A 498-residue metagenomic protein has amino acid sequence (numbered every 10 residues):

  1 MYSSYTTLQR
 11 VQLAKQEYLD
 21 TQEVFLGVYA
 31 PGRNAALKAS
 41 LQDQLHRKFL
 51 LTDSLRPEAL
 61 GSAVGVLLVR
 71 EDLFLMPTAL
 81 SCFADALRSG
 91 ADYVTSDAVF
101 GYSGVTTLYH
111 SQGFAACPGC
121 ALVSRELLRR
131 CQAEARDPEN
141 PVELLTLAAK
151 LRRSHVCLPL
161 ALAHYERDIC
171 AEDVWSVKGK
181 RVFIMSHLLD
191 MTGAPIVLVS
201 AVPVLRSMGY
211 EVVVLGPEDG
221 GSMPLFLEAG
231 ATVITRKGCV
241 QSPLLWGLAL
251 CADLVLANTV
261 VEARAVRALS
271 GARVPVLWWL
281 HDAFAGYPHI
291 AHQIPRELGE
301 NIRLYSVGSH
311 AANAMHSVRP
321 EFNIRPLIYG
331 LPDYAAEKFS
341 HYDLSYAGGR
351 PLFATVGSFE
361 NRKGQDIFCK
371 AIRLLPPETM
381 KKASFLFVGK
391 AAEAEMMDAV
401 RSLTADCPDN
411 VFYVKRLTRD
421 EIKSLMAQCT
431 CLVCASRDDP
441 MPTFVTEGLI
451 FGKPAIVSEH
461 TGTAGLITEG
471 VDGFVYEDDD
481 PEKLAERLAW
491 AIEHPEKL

Functional and structural regions predicted by a protein language model:
T78-V105: Conserved donor NDP-sugar-binding/catalytic core segment of glycosyltransferases
G179-S186, S345-K363, C369-I372, L386: Conserved donor-binding/catalytic core segment of Leloir-type glycosyltransferases
T192-P203, E360-L374, E482: A conserved mid-protein helix/loop that constitutes part of the nucleotide-sugar donor-binding site
L215, P454-V457: Short hydrophobic beta-strand element within catalytic cores of glycosyltransferases and related nucleotide-activated
G220-A229, S384-D409, E421: Short, structured helix-loop element that forms part of the nucleotide-activated donor/catalytic region
L248-A249, R416-L417, S424-C429: Short alpha-helical donor nucleotide-sugar binding micro-motif in glycosyltransferases
R437: Aromatic "clamp/platform" in nucleotide-sugar-dependent glycosyltransferases that forms part of the donor/acceptor
E469-G470, F474-D480, W490-P495: Conserved acidic donor-binding segment of nucleotide-sugar-dependent glycosyltransferases
